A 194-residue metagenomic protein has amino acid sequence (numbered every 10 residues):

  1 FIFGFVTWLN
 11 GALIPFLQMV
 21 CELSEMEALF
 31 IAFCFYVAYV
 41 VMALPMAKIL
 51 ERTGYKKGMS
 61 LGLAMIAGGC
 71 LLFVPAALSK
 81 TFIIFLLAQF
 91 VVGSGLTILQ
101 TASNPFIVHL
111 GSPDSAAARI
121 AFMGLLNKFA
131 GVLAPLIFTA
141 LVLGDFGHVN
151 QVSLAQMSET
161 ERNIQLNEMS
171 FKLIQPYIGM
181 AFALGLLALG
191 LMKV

Functional and structural regions predicted by a protein language model:
F1-Q18, S103-N104, A134: Extracytoplasmic
F30-K48, A134: Central cavity-lining transmembrane alpha-helices of secondary-active solute carriers, predominantly the Major
A64-S79: C-terminal ends and interior cores of transmembrane alpha-helices in multi-pass membrane transporters/permeases
I98-S112: Intracellular juxtamembrane helix-capping segments at the cytosolic ends of symmetry-related transmembrane helices
S115-G147: Glycine-rich segments within core transmembrane alpha-helices of 12-TM secondary carriers
F138-V149, E159, E168, I178-V194: C-terminal membrane-cytosol helix-exit motif in multi-pass small-molecule transporters
